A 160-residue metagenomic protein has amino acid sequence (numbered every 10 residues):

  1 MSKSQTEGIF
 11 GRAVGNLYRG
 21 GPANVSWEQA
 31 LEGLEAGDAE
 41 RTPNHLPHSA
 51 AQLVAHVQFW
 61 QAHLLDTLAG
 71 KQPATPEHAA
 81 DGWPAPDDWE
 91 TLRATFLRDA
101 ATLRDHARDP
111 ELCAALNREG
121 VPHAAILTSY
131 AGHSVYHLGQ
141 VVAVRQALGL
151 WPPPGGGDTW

Functional and structural regions predicted by a protein language model:
M1-N24, E28-L31, A36-A80, N117-W160: Short, contiguous alpha-helical
W83-S134: Acidic/histidine-rich alpha-helical segments that form the ligand environment of transition-metal centers
